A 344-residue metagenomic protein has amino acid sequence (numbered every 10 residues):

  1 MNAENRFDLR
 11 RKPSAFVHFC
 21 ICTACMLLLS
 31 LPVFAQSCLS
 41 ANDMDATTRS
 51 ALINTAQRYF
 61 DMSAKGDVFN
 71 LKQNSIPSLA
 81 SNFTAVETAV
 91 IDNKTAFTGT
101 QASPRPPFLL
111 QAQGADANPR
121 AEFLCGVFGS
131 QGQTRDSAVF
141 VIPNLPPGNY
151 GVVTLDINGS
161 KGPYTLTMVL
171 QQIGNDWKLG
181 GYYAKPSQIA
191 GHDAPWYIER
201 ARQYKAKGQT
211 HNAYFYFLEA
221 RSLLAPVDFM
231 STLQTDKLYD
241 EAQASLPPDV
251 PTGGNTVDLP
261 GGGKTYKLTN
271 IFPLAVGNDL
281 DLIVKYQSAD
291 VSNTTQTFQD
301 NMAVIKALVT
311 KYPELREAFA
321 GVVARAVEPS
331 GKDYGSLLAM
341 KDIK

Functional and structural regions predicted by a protein language model:
M1-V17: N-terminal secretory signal peptides that target proteins for export/translocation
H18-P32: Bacterial N-terminal signal peptides
A35-K65, Y183-W196: Short, low-complexity N-terminal intrinsically disordered segments enriched in polar/charged residues
Q36, Y150-H192, P273-Q296, A303 (+1 more regions): Short beta-strand edge/turn micro-motifs at domain boundaries
S37-L39, D43-T47, I53-N54, F69-D136 (+1 more regions): Short solvent-exposed beta->alpha transition segments
Y59-L71, A201, K205-H211: Short helix-adjacent coil turns
T84, I91-K161, G191, D249-S292: Surface-exposed, charged secondary-structure patches
A190-S245: Alpha-helical protein-protein interaction scaffolds
